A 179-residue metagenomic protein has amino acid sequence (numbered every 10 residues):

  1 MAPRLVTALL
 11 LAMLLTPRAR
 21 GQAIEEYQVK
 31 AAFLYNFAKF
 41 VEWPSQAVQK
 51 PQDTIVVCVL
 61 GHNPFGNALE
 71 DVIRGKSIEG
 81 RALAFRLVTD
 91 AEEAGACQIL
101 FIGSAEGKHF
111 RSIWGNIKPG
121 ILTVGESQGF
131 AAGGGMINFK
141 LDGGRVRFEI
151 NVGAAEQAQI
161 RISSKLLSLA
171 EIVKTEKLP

Functional and structural regions predicted by a protein language model:
A2-P179: Short hydrophobic alpha-helices and adjacent helix-cap/hinge residues
